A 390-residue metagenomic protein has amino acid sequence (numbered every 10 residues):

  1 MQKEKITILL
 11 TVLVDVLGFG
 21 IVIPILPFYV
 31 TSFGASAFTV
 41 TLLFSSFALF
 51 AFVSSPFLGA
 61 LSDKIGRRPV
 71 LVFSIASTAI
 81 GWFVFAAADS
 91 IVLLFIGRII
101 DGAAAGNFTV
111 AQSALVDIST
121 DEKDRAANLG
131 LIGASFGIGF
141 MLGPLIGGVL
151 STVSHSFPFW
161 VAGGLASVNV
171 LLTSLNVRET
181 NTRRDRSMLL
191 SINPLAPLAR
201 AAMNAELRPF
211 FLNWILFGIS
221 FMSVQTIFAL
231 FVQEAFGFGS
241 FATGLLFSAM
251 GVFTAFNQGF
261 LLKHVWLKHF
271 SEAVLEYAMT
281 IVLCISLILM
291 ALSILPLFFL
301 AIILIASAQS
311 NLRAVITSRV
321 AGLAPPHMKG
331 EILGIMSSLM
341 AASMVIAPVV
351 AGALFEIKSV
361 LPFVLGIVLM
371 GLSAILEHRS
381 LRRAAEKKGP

Functional and structural regions predicted by a protein language model:
G20, A48-P56, G106, F140-M141 (+2 more regions): Residue-level signature of mid-helix packing/kink "hotspots" within the transmembrane helices of 12-pass Major
P24-F38, T226-A242: Short amphipathic helix-loop junctions that connect adjacent transmembrane helices in Major Facilitator Superfamily/SLC
G34, G66, A87-V92, L292-I294: Helix-breaking motifs and short loop linkers at transmembrane-helix boundaries and internal kinks in secondary membrane
F52-D89: Conserved MFS/SLC helix-loop-helix module at the cytosolic interface between two early adjacent transmembrane helices
S55-G66, N257-S271, F355: Helix-to-loop junctions at the C-terminal end of transmembrane segments in multipass secondary transporters
G97-I138: Cytoplasmic helix-loop-helix junction between adjacent transmembrane helices in 12-TM secondary transporters
R178-L212: Juxtamembrane intracellular "pre-TM" segments in multi-pass secondary transporters
S271-I316: C-terminal transmembrane helical hairpin of 12-TM major facilitator-type secondary transporters
